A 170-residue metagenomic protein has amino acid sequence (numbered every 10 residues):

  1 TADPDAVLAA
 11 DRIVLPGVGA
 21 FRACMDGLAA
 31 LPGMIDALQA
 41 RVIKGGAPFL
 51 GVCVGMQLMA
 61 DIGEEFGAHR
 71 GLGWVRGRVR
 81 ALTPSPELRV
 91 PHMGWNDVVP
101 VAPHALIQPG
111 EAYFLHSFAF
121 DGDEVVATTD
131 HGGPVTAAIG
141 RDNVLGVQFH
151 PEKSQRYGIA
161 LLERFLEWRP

Functional and structural regions predicted by a protein language model:
T1-L8: Short acidic low-complexity segments
L15-G17: Short, well-ordered coil/turn residues at beta-beta hairpins and beta-strand->alpha-helix junctions within
G19-H92: Cysteine-nucleophile active-site neighborhood
I43-K44, G77-P170: Amide-donor transfer/coupling interface in amidating biosynthetic enzymes
